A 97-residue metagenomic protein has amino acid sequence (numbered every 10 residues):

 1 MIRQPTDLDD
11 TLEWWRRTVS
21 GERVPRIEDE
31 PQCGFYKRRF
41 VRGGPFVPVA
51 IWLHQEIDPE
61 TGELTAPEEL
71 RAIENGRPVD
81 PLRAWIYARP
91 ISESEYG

Functional and structural regions predicted by a protein language model:
M1-E28: Amphipathic/hydrophobic helical signal segments and adjacent flexible N-terminal regions that mediate secretion
T18, F40, D58: Acidic surface patches and DE-rich sequence motifs
I27, V41-G43: Short N-terminal edge-element motif at the start of the domain
G43-P45, P59-G62: Short, solvent-exposed loop/turn segments that connect beta-strands within catalytic domains and beta-strand-rich
F46-E56: Short beta-strand-centered aromatic/proline hotspots
G62-G97: Short, mixed-charge low-complexity intrinsically disordered segments
